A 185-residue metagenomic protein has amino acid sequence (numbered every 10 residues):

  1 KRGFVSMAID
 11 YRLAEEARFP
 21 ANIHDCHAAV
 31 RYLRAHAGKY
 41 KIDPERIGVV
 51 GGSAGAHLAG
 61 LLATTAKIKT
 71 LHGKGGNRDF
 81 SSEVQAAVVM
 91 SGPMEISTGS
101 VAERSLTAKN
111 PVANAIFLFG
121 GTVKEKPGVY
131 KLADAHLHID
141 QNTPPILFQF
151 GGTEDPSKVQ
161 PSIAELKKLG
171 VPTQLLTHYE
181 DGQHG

Functional and structural regions predicted by a protein language model:
R2-E16: Conserved alpha/beta-hydrolase
V5-I9, R46-V50, G60, Q85-S91 (+2 more regions): Structural recognition of the beta-strand scaffold that forms the well-ordered cores of secreted hydrolase catalytic
Y11-E15, M94, Q183: Alpha/beta-hydrolase active-site loop signature
A28-E103: Primarily recognizes the serine-hydrolase "nucleophile elbow" in alpha/beta-hydrolase and SGNH/GDSL folds
T64, I68, T98-H138: Mobile cap/lid helix-loop segments that gate and shape the active-site cleft of serine hydrolases
F80-Q85, D140-I146, L169-P172: Short, proline-enriched alpha-helix->beta-strand connector loops that line the catalytic pocket of alpha/beta-hydrolase
A135-T143, K158-Q160: Conserved serine/cysteine hydrolase catalytic core
I146-Q149, T153-G185: C-terminal catalytic histidine-bearing segment of alpha/beta-hydrolase fold enzymes
